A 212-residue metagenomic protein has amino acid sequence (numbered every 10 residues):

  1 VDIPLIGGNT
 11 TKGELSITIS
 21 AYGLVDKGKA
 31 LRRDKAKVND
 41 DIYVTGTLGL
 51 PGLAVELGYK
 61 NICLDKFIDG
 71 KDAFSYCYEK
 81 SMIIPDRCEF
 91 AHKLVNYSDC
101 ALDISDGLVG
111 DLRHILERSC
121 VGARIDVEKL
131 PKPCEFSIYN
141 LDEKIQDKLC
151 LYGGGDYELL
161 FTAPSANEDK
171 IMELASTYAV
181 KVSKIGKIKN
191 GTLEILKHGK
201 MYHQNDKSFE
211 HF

Functional and structural regions predicted by a protein language model:
V1-C63, K187: Glycine-rich anion-binding loops of enzyme active sites
V1-I6, T11-L15, Y22, K27-G28 (+2 more regions): Glycine-/charge-enriched secondary-structure boundary and capping motifs
R32, F90-A91, K148-C150: Short, flexible, glycine/charge-rich loop motifs used to bind or transfer phosphoryl groups or to couple energy/partner
K37-V38, I42-L50, G70-E79, L130-S137: Phosphate-binding glycine-rich loops and adjacent basic patches that engage nucleotide phosphates, nucleic-acid
K60, L64-Y76, I138-E143: Active-site phosphate/oxyanion-binding loops
D69-H114: Polyanion-binding loop/helix "lid" in catalytic or ligand-binding cores
